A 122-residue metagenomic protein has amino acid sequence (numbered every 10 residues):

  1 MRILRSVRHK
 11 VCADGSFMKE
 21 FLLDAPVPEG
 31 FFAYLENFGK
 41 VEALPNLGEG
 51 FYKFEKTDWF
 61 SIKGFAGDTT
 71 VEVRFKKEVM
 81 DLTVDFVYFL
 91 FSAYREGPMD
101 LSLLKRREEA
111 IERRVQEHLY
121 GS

Functional and structural regions predicted by a protein language model:
V7-E42: Short Lys/Arg-enriched alpha/beta "domain-start" segment
C12, A33-S122: Polybasic, proline/glycine-rich intrinsically disordered low-complexity segments
